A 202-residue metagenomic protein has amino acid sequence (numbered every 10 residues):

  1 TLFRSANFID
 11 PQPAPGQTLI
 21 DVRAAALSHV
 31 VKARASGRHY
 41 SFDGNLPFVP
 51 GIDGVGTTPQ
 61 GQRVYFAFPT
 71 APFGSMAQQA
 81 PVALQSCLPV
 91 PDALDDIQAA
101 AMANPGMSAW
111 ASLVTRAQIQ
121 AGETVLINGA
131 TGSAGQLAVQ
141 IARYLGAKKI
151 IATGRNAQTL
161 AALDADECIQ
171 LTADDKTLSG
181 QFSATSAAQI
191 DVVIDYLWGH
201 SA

Functional and structural regions predicted by a protein language model:
T1-L2: Short, small-residue-biased leader/transition segments that mark boundaries at the very start of proteins
I9-L27, R38-G74, S86: Glycine-rich beta-strand-centered segment in the early N-terminal region that forms part of a ligand/cofactor-binding
S28-R34: Adenylate-forming
I52-D53, V64-G129: NAD(P)H dinucleotide-binding glycine-rich loop of Rossmann-like/cofactor-binding domains, especially the beta1-alpha1
T58, V64-F66, K149-R155, V193-D195: Short, hydrophobic beta-strand segments that form beta-sheet elements in well-ordered domains
L94, G132-S133, H200: Residue-level detector of alpha-helix initiation sites
M102-D174: Mid-domain Rossmann-like dinucleotide-binding core that forms the NAD(H)/NADP(H) cofactor-binding site
D166-A202: Glycine-rich cofactor phosphate-binding loops and adjacent beta1-alpha1 units of small-molecule cofactor enzyme domains
